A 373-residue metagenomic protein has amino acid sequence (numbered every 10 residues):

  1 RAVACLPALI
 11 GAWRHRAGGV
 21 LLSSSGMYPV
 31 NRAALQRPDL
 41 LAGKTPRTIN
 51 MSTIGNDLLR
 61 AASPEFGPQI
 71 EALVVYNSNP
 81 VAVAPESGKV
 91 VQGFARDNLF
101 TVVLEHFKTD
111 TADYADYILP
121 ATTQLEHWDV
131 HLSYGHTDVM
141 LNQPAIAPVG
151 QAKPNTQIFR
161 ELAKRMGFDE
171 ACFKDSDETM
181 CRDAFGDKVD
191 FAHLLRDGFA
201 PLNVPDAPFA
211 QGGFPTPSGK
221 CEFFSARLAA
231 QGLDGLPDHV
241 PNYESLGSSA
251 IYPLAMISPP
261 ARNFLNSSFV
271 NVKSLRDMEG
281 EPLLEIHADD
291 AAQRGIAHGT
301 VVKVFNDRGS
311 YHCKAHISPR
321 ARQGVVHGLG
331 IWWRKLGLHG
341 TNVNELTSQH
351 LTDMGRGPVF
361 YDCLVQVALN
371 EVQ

Functional and structural regions predicted by a protein language model:
A2-C5, P120, I158-E161, R165: Generic recognition of well-ordered alpha-helical segments
A2-Y114, T122-V130, N142, L195-R294: Extended redox/cofactor-interaction regions of prokaryotic respiratory oxidoreductases
L35-Q36, Y117-I118, S133-T137, G186-K188: Short, surface-exposed amphipathic charged segments that create phosphate/polyanion-binding patches used for binding
V90, R96-F100, L104-T109, P144-K164 (+1 more regions): Phosphate/diphosphate-binding loops
I118, C221, S310-Y311: Short, solvent-exposed loop/turn motifs
L119-P120, E345: Catalytic alpha/beta core of large soluble enzyme barrels
L125-P148, A163, Q349: Glycine/threonine-rich phosphate-binding loop and adjacent beta-strand/alpha-helix elements that clamp
V149-A200, S267, V272-E285, D289-Q373: Long, contiguous, secondary-structure-rich segments that constitute the structural scaffold of globular domains
